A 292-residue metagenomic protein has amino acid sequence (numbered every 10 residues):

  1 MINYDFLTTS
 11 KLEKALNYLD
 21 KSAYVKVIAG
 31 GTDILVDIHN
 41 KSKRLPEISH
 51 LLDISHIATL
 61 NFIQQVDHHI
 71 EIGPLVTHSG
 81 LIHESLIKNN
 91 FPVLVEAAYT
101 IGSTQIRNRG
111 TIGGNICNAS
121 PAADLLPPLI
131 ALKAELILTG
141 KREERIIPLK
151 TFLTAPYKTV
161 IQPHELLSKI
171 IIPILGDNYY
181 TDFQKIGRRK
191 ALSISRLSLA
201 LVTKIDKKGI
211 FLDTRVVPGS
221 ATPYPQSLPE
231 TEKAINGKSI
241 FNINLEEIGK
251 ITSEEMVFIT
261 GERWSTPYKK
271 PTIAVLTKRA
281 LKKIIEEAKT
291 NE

Functional and structural regions predicted by a protein language model:
M1-E292: C-terminal structural segment of proteins
